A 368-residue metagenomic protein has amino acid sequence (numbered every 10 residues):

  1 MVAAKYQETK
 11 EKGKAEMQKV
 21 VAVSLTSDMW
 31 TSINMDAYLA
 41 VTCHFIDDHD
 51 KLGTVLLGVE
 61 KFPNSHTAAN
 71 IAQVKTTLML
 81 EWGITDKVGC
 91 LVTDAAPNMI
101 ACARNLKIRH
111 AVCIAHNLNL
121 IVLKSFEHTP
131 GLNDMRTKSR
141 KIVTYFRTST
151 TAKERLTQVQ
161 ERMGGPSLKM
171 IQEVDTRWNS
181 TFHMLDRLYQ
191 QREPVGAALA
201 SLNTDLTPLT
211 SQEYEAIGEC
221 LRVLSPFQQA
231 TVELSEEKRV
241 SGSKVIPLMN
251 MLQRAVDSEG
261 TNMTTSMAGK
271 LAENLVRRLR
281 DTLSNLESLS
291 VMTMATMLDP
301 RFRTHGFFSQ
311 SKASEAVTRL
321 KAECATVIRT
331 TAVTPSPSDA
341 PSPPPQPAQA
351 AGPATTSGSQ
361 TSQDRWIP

Functional and structural regions predicted by a protein language model:
M1-L57: Structured nucleic-acid-interacting core domains from mobile-element enzymes and related host factors, especially RNase
D28, C43, K75, L91-D94 (+8 more regions): Mobile genetic element proteins and their domesticated derivatives, centered on retroelements and DNA transposons
S32-M35, D47-G53, P63-H66, P97-A101 (+4 more regions): Eukaryotic short linear interaction motifs
N34-D36, T42-T85: Electropositive, glycine- and tryptophan-enriched low-complexity nucleic-acid-binding patches
A37-L39, V55-G58, A68-I71, A103-K107 (+5 more regions): Short coil/turn segments at secondary-structure boundaries
H49-L57, R162-P166, L206: Surface-exposed beta-strand-to-loop junctions that form interaction patches on eukaryotic regulatory domains
G58-P63, V195-P368: Extended, C-terminal/distal alpha-helical "rod" segments
W82, V88-G89, I100-A197, G269 (+1 more regions): Surface-exposed, charged/polar loop-rich segments that form substrate/cofactor-binding or regulatory interfaces
